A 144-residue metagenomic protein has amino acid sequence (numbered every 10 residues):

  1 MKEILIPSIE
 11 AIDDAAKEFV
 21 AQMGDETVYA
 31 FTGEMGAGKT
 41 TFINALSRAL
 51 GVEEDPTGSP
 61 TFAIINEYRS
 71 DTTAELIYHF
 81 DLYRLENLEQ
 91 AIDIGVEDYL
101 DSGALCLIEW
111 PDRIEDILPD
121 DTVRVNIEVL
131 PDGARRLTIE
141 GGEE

Functional and structural regions predicted by a protein language model:
M1-E18: N-terminal pre-Walker A segment at the start of P-loop NTPase domains
K2, E89-E144: Short phosphate-coordinating micro-motif centered on Lys-Gly-acidic
V20-E26: Phosphate-binding P-loop
F31: Hydrophobic anchor at the beta1->P-loop junction of P-loop NTPases
E34: P-loop (Walker A) phosphate-binding loop of NTP-binding proteins
K39: Conserved lysine of the Walker
E53-E67: Short beta-strand-centered segment that lines the nucleotide-binding/catalytic pocket of NTP-utilizing
